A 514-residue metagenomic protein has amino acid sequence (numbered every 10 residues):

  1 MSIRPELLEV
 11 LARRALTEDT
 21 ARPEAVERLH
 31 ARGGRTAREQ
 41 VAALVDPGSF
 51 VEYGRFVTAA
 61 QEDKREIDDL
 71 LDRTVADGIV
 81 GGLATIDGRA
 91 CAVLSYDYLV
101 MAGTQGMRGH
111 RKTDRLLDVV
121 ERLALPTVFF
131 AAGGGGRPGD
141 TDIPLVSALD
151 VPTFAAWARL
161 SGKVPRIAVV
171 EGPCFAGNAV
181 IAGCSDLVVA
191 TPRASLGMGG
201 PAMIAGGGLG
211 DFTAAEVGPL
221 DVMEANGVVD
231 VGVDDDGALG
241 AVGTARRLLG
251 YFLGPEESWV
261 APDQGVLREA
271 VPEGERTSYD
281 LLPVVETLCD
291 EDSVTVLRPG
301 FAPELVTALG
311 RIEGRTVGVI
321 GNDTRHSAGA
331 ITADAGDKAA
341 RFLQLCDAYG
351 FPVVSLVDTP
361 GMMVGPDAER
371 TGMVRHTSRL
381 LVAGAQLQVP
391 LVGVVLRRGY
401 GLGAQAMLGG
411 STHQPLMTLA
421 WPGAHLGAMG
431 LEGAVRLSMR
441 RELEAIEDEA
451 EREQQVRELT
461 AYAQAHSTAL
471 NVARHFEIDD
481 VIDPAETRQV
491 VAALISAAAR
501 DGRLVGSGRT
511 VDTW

Functional and structural regions predicted by a protein language model:
M1-W514: Ligand-binding clefts of soluble mixed alpha/beta catalytic domains
